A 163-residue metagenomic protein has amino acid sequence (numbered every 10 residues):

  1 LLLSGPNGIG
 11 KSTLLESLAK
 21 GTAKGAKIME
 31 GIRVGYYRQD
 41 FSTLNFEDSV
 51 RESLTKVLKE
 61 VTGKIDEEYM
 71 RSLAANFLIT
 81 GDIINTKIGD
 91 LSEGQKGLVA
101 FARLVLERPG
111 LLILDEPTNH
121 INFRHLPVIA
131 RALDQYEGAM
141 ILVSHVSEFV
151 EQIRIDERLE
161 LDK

Functional and structural regions predicted by a protein language model:
L1-K163: ABC ATP-binding cassette signature C-motif
